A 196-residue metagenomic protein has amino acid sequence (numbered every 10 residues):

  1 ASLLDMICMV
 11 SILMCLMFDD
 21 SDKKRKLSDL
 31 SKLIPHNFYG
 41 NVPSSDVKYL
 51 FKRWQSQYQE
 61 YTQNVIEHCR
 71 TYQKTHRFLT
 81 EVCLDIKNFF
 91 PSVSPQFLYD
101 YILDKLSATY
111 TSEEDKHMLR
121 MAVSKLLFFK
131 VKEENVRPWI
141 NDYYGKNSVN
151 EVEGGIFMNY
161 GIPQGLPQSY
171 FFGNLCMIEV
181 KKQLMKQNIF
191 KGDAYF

Functional and structural regions predicted by a protein language model:
A1, D22-L27, M185-Q187: Generic structural signal for short, solvent-exposed loop/turn connectors between secondary structure elements
A1-L4, A194-F196: Short intrinsically disordered, low-complexity coil segments enriched in acidic
S2-F18: Elongated alpha-helical scaffolds
L13-S94: Active-site-proximal segment of RNA-dependent polymerases
K74-F196: Conserved polymerase palm-domain catalytic core
